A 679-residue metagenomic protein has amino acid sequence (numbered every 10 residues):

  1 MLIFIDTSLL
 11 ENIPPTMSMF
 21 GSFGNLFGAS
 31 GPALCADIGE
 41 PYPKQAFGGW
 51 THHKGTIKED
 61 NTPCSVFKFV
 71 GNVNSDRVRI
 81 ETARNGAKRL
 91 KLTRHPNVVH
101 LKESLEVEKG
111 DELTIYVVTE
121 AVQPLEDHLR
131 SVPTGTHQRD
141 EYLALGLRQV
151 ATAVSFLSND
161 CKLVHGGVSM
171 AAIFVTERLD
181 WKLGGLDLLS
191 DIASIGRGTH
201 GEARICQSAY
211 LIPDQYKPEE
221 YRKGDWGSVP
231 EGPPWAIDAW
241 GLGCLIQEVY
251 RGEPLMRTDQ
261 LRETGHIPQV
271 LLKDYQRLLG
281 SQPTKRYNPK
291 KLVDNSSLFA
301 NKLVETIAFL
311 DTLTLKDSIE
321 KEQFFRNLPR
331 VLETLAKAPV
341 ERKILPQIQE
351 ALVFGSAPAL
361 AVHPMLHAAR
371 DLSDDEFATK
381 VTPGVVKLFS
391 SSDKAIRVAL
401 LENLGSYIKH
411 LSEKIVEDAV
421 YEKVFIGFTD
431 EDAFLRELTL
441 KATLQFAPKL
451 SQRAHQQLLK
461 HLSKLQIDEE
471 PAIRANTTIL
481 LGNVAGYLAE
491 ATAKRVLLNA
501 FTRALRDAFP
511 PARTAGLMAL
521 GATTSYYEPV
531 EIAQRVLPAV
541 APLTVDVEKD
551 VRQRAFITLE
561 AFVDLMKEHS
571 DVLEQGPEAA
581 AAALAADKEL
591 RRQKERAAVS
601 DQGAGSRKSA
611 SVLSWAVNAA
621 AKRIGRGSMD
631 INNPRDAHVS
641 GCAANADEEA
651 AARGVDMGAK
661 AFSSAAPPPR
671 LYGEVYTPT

Functional and structural regions predicted by a protein language model:
L10, P14-K44: Juxta-kinase regulatory segment immediately upstream of eukaryotic protein kinase catalytic domains
P41-L92: ATP-binding glycine-rich loop module of kinase domains
H100-I115: Short beta-strand micro-motifs within the conserved protein kinase catalytic domain, predominantly in the N-lobe
E120-P133: Structural motif in protein kinase domains
V132-R148: Activation segment of protein kinase catalytic domains, centered on the conserved DFG
T152-L163: Protein kinase catalytic-loop region centered on the HRD/HxD motif
M170-Q215: Activation segment/activation loop of eukaryotic-type protein kinase catalytic domains
S281-V304: Terminal C-lobe "cap" of eukaryotic-type protein kinase domains
